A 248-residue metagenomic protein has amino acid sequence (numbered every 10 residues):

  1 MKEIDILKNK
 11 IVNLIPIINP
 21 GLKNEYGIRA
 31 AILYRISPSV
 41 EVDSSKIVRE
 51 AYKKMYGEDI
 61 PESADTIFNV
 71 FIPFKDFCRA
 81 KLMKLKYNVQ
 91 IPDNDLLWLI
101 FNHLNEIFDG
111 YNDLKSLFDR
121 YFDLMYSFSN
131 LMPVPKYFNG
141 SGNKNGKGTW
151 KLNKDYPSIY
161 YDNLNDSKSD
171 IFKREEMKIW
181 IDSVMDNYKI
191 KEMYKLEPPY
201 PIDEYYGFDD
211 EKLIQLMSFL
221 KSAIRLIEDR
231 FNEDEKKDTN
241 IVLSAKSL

Functional and structural regions predicted by a protein language model:
M1-D109: Intrinsically disordered, low-complexity N-proximal targeting/linker segments that flank membranes
M1-I4, N102, L124-L131, L220 (+2 more regions): Active-site-proximal structural scaffolding
K2, I6, N24, P92 (+3 more regions): Alpha-helix capping and helix-coil boundary motifs
E3, T66, F74, L96 (+4 more regions): Non-membrane alpha-helical secondary structure
I32, P38-V40, M132-G142: Short, flexible loop/turn elements at secondary-structure junctions
K81, V134, F138-S141, K237 (+1 more regions): Generic, well-ordered alpha-helical scaffold segments in large soluble proteins
Y87-N139: Short beta-strand-alpha-helix junction that forms the catalytic/metal-binding core of metal-dependent nuclease domains
N143-L248: C-terminal, well-folded lobe of enzymatic/effector domains
